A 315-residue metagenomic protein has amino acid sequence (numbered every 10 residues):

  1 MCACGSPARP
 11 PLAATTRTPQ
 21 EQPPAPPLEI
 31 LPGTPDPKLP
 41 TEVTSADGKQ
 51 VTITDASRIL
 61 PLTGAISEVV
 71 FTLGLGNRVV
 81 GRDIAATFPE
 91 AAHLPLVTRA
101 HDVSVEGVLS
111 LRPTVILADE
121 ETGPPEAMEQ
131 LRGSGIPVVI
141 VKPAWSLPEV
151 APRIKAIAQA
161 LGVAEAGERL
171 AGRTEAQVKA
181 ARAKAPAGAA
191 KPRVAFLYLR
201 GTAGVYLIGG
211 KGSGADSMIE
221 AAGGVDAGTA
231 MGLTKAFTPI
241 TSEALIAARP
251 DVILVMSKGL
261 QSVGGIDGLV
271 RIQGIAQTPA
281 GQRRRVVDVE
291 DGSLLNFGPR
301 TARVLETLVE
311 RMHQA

Functional and structural regions predicted by a protein language model:
C2-A65, E165-L197, R311-A315: Bacterial Sec-exported substrate-binding components of ABC uptake systems
P32-P37, R58-L111, V115-E121, A227: A short, structured surface patch at a secondary-structure boundary
A46, P95-E106, G232-I240: Short helix-initiation/N-cap motifs at beta->coil->alpha
K49-Q50, E126-A203, G228-T229, R284-A315: Extracytoplasmic substrate-binding proteins
T63, E120-E121, P143, Y198 (+3 more regions): Short secondary-structure boundary segments
S104-E121, I136, T241-V255: Proline-aspartate-enriched helix->loop->beta-strand connector
T122-G133, V252-V270: A ligand-binding cleft/hinge motif common to bilobed small-molecule-binding domains
G209-A236: His/Asp/Glu-enriched short active-site or ligand-binding loop at hydrolase and phosphoryl-transfer sites
